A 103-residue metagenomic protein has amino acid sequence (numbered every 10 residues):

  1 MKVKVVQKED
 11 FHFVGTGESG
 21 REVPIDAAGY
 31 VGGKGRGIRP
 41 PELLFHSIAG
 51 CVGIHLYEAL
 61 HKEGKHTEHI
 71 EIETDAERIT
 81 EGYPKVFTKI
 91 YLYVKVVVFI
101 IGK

Functional and structural regions predicted by a protein language model:
M1-H46, Y57-K103: Extended beta-strand/beta-hairpin segments
C51-V52: Alpha-helical metal-binding/catalytic segments enriched in His/Glu/Asp
